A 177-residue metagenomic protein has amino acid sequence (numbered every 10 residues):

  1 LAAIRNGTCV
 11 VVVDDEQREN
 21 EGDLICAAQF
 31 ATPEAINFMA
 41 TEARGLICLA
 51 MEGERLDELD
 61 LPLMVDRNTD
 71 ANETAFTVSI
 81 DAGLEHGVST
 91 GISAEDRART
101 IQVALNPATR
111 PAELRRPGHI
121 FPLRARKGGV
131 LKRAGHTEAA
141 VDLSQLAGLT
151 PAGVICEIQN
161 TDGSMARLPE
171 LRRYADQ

Functional and structural regions predicted by a protein language model:
L1-Q177: Catalytic domains of riboflavin
